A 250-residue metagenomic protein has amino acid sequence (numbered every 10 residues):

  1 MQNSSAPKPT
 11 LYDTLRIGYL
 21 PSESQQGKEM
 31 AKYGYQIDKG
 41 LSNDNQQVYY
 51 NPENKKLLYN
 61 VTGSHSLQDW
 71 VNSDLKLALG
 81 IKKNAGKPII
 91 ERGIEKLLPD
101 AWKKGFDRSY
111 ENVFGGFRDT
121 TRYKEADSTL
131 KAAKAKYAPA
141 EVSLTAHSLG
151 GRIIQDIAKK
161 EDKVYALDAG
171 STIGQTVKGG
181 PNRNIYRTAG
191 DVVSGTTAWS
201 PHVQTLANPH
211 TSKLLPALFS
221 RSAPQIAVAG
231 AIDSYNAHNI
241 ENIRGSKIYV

Functional and structural regions predicted by a protein language model:
M1-P9, I94-G105, S109-V113, A229-V250: Intrinsic-disorder-driven secretion/translocation and chaperone-binding regions of pathogen effectors and toxins
M1-Q25: Charged, compositionally biased non-catalytic regions
A6, K136-P139, A158-V250: Serine hydrolase/lipase
R16, P21-S143, G174-G179, T197: A conserved cap/lid and substrate-binding interface adjacent to the catalytic center of lipid-processing enzymes
L57-N60, S143-T145, V164-A166, I185: Structural recognition of the beta-strand scaffold that forms the well-ordered cores of secreted hydrolase catalytic
V61-S64, H147-S148, L167-G170, A189: Active-site-proximal beta-strand/loop segments in catalytic clefts of secreted hydrolases
T145-G150, I154: Gly/Ala-rich beta-loop-alpha elbow adjacent to hydrolase catalytic centers
